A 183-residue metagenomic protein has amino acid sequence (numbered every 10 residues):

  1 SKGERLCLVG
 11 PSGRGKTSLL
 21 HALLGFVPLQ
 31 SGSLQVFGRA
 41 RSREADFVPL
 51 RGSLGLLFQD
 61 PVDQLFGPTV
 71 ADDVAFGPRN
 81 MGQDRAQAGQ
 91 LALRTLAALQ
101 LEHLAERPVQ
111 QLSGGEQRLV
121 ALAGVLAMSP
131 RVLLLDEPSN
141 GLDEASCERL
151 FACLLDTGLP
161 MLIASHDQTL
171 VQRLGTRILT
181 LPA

Functional and structural regions predicted by a protein language model:
L24: Helix-to-loop junction immediately C-terminal to a conserved catalytic motif
L29-R43, L50: Conserved ABC transporter NBD signature motif
A86-L104: Conserved ABC ATPase "signature" region
P108-L112, E116: Conserved ABC ATPase signature
L122, L150: Hydrophobic anchor residue at the start of the ABC signature
L133-D136: Catalytic Walker B motif of ABC-type/P-loop ATPase nucleotide-binding domains
S165-H166: H-loop/switch region of ABC-family ATPase nucleotide-binding domains
